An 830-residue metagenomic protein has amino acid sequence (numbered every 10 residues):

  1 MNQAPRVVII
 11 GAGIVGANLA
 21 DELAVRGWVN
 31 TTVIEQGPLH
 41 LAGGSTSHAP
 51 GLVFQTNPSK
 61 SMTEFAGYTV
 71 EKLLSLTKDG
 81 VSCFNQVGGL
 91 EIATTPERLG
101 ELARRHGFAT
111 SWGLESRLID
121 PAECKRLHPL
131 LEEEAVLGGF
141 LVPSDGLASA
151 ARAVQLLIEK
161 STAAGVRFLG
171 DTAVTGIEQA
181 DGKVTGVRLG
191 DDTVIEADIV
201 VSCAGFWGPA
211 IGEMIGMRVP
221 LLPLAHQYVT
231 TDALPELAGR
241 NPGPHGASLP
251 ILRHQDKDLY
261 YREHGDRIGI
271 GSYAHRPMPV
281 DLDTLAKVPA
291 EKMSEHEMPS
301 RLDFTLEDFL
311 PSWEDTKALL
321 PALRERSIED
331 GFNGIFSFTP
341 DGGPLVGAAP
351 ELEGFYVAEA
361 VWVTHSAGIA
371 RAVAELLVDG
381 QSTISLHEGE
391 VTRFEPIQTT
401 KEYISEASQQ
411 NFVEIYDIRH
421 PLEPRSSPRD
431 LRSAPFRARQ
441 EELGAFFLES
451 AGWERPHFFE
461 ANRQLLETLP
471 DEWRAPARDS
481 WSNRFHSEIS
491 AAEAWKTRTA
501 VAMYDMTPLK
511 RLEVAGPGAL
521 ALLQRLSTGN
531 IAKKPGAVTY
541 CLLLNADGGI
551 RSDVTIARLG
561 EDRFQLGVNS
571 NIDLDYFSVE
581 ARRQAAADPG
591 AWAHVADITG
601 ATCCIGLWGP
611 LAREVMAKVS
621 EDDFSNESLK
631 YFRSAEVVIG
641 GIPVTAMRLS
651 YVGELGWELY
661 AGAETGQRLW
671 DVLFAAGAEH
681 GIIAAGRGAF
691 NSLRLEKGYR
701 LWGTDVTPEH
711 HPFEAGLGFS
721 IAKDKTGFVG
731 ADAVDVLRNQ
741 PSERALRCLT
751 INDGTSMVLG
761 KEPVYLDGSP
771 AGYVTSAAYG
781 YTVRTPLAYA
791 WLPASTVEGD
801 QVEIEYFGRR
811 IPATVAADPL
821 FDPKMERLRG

Functional and structural regions predicted by a protein language model:
N2-V15, T32: Beta1/beta-strand and adjacent pyrophosphate-binding region of the FAD-binding site in flavoprotein oxidoreductases
N18, I177-V288, E295-D303, P311-L319 (+2 more regions): Flavin-dependent oxidoreductases
A24-S45: Glycine-rich FAD pyrophosphate-binding loop
P50-L127, D256-Y261, G265-G271, P279 (+5 more regions): Dinucleotide-binding Rossmann-like beta1-alpha1 core, especially the glycine-rich loop that anchors the ADP
E64-G67, I92-E101, F140-E159, L169 (+2 more regions): Short beta-strand to alpha-helix junction loop
F140-I199: Helical element adjacent to the flavin cofactor pocket in flavoenzyme catalytic cores
D256, D281-L285, K292-P428: C-terminal catalytic lobe of FAD-dependent flavoproteins
G389-G830: Glycine/proline-enriched, intrinsically flexible loops and inter-domain linkers
